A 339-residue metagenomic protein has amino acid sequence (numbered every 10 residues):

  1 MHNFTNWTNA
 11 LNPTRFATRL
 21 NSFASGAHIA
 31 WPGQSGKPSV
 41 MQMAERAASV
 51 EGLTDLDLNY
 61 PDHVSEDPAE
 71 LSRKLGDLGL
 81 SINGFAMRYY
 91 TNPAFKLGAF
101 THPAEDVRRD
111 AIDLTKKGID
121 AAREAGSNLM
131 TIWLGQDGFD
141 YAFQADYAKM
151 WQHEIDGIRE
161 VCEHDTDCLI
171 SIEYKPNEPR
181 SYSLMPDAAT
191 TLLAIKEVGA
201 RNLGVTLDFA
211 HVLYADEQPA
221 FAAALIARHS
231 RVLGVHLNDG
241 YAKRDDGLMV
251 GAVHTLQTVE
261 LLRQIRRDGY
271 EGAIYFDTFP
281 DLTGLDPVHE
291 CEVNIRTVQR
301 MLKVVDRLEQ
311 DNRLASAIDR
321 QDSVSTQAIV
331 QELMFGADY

Functional and structural regions predicted by a protein language model:
M1-G52, D120, T166, M185-L207 (+1 more regions): Histidine-acidic metal/acid-base catalytic patches
H2-N12, D77, A94-G204, Y214 (+1 more regions): Active-site acidic/histidine proton-transfer and metal-coordination neighborhood in alpha/beta enzyme cores
N21-F23, N59-H63, M87-Y90, G135-D137 (+4 more regions): Active-site beta-loop-alpha junctions enriched in small/polar residues
G26-I29, P93-L97, G138-F143, E178-R180 (+2 more regions): A short acidic, helix-capping loop that chelates divalent metal ions and anchors anionic groups
I29-R46, S65-F85: Glycine-rich, positively charged N-terminal anion/phosphate-binding segment
D55-G76, G138-A142: Glycine-rich, proline-tolerant flexible connector loops at the mouths of alpha/beta enzymes
G84-T91, G126: Short glycine-enriched loops at secondary-structure junctions
